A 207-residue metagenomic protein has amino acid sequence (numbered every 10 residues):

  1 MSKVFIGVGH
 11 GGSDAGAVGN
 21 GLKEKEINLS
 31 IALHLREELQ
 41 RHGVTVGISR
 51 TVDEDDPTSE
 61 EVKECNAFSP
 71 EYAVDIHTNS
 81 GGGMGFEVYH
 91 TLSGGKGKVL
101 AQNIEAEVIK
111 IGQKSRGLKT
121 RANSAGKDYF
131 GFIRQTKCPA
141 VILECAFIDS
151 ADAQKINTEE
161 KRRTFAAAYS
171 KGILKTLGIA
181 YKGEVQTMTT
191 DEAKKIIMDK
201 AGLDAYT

Functional and structural regions predicted by a protein language model:
M1-V4: Extreme N-terminal starter segment of soluble prokaryotic enzymes
G7-S13: Short acidic/polar micro-motifs centered on Gly/Asp/Asn
D14-A17, A151-A153: Active-site-proximal beta-alpha loop/turn segments in soluble metabolic enzymes
A15-S30: Glycine- and acidic-residue-enriched helix-capping/strand-helix junction motifs
K23, D128-F132, E192, T207: Secondary-structure junction/capping motif
E26-V185: Active-site-proximal helix/loop segments of hydrolytic enzymes
Q186-K194, D199-T207: Extracytoplasmic Gram-positive cell-surface binding/anchoring modules and repeats
